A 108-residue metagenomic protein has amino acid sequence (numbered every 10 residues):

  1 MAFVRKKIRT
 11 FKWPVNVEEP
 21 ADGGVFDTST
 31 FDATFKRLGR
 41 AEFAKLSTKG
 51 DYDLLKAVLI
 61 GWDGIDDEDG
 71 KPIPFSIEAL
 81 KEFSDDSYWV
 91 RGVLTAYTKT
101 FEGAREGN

Functional and structural regions predicted by a protein language model:
M1-L46: Short, charged/polar N-terminal "headpieces" of proteins
K45-N108: Acidic, low-complexity intrinsically disordered segments
